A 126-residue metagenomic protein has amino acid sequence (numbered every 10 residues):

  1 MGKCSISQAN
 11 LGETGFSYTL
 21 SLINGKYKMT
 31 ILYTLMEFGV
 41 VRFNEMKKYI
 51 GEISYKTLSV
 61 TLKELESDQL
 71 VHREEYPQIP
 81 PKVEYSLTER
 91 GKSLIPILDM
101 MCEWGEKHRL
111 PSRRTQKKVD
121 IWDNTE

Functional and structural regions predicted by a protein language model:
M1-E13, S67, H72, E89-E126: C-terminal regulatory/oligomerization modules of transcriptional regulators
S7, T34, E75: Conserved short-loop catalytic and cofactor-binding motifs
N10, T14-T57, E84: N-terminal helix-turn-helix DNA-binding core of bacterial DNA-binding proteins
Y18, K48, V60, P96-D99 (+1 more regions): Generic recognition of well-ordered alpha-helical segments within structured catalytic/regulatory domains
F38, I79, S93: Glycine-/small-residue-rich active-site loops that bind phosphorylated ligands and cofactors
L58, L62-L65: Basic amphipathic alpha-helical segments that dock to polyanions
E66-S86: Beta-hairpin "wing" of winged helix-turn-helix
